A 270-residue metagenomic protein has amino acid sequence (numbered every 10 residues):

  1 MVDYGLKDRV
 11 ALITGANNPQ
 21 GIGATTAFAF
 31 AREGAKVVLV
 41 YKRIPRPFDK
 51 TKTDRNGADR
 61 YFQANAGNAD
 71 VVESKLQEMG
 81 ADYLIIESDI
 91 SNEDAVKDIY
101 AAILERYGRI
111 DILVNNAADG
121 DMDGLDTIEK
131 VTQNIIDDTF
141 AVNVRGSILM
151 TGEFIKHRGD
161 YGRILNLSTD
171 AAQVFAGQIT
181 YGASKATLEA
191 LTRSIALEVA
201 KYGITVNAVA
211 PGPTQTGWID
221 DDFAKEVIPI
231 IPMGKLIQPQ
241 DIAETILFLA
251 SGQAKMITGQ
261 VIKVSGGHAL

Functional and structural regions predicted by a protein language model:
Y4-V40, I44: Canonical Rossmann dinucleotide-binding motif of NAD(H)/NADP(H)-dependent dehydrogenases/reductases, specifically
P19, D119-G120, Q133, R163-T187 (+2 more regions): Catalytic loop of short-chain dehydrogenase/reductase
T51-D54, F62-D70, K97, D119-D137 (+2 more regions): Conserved mid-core segment of classical short-chain dehydrogenase/reductases
A101, A141-G162, A172, A196-L197 (+2 more regions): Amphipathic alpha-helical dimer-interface segment in Rossmann-like NAD(P)H-dependent oxidoreductases
D119, E129-I148, L165, L188 (+1 more regions): Catalytic Tyr-X3-Lys loop
L125, P229, M233, L247 (+1 more regions): Short C-terminal tail/terminal secondary-structure segment of NAD(P)H-dependent dehydrogenase/reductase domains
A200, T205, I257-G259: Short, small/polar-rich loop/turn modules that mediate ligand/substrate recognition or access, typified
I231-I242, Q253: A conserved structural motif in NAD(P)-dependent oxidoreductases
